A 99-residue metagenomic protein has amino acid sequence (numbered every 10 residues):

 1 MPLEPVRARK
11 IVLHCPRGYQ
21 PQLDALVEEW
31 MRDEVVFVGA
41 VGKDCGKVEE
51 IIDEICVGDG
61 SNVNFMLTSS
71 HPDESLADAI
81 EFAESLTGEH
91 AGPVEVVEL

Functional and structural regions predicted by a protein language model:
M1-L99: ATP-dependent carboxylate-amine ligase
